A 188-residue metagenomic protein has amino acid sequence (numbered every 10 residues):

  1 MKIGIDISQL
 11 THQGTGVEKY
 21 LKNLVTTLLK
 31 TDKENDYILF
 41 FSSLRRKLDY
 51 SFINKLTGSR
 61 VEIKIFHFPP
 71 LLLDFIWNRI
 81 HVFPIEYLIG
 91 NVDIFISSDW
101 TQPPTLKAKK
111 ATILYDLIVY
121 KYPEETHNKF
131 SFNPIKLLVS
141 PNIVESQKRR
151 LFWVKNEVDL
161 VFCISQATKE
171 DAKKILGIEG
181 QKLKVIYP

Functional and structural regions predicted by a protein language model:
M1-P188: Carbohydrate transferase catalytic cores enriched for Leloir-type hexosyltransferases
